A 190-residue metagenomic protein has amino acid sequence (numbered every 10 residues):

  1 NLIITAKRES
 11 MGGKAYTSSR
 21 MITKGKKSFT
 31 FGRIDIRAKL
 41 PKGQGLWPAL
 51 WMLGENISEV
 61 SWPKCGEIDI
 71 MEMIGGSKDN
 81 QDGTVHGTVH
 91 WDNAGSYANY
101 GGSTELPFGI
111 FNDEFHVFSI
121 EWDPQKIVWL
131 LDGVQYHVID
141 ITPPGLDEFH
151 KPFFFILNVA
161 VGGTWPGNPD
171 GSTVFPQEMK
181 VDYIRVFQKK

Functional and structural regions predicted by a protein language model:
N1-K190: GH16 jelly-roll
